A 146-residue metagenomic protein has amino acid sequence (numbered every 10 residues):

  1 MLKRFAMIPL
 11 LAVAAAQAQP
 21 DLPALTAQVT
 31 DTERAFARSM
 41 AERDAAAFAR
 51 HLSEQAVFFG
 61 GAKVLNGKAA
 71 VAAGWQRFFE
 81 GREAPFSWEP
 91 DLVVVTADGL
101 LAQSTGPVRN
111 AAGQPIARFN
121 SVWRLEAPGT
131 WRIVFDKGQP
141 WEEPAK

Functional and structural regions predicted by a protein language model:
M1-M7: Bacterial N-terminal signal peptides that target proteins for export
P9-A18: Hydrophobic h-region of N-terminal signal peptides that target proteins for export in Gram-negative bacteria
Q19-R50, V57-K146: A beta-strand edge to alpha-helix "cap/lid" segment located at domain peripheries
